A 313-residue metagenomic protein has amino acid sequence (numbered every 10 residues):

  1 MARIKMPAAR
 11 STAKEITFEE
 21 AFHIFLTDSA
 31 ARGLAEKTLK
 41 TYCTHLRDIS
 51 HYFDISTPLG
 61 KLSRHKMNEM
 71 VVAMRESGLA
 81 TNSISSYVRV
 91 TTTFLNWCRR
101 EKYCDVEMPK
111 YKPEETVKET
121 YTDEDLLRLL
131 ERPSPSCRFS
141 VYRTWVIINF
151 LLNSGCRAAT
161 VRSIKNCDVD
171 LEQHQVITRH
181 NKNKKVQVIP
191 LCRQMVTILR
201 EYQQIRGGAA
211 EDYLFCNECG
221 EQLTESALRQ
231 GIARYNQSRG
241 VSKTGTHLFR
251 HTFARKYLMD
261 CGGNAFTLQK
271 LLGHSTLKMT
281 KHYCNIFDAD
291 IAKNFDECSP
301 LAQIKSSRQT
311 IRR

Functional and structural regions predicted by a protein language model:
M1-R313: Conserved catalytic core of the tyrosine transesterase superfamily
